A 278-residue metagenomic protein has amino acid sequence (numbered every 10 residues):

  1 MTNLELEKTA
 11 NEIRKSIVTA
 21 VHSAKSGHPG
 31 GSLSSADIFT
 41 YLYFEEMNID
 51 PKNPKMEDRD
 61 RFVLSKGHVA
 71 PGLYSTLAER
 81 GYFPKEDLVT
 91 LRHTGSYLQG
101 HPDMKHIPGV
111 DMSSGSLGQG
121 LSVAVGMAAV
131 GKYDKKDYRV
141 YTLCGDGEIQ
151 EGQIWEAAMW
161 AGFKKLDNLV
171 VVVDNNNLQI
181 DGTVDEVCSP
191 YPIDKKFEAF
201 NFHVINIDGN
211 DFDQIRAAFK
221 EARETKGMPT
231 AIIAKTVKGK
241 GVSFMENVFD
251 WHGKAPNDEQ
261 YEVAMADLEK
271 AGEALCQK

Functional and structural regions predicted by a protein language model:
M1-I13: N-terminal hydrophobic or amphipathic helices/low-complexity stretches enriched in small/hydrophobic/Pro/Gly
A10-S26, D174-N176: N-terminal capping segment at the start of a domain
I17-V21, S32-F163: Cofactor-binding active-site loop characterized by glycine-rich and histidine/acidic residues
H68-V69, L73, N176-N177, D211 (+1 more regions): Glycine-rich beta-alpha junction loops
Y74-S75, D103, Q153-W155, D181-D185 (+1 more regions): Short acidic, glycine/serine/threonine-rich loops at helix termini
G109, S113-S116, L121-E224: Thiamine diphosphate
F212-K278: Glycine/aspartate-rich loop-and-adjacent alpha/beta segment that forms the canonical ThDP
